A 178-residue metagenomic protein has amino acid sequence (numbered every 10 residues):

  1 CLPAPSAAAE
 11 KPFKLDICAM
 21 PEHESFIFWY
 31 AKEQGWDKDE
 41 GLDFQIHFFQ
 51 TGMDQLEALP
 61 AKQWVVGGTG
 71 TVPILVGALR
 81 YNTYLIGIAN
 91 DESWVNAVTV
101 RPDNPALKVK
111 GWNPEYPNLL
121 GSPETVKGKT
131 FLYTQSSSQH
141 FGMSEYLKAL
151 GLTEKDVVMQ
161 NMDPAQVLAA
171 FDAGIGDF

Functional and structural regions predicted by a protein language model:
C1-F13: Short, low-complexity disordered leader/linker segments with a strong preference for bacterial N-terminal type II
E10-E154, V158-N161, D177-F178: Short, glycine-/small- and polar/acidic-enriched structural segments that line small-molecule recognition paths
Q166-F178: Pocket-lining segment of extracytoplasmic ligand-binding domains
